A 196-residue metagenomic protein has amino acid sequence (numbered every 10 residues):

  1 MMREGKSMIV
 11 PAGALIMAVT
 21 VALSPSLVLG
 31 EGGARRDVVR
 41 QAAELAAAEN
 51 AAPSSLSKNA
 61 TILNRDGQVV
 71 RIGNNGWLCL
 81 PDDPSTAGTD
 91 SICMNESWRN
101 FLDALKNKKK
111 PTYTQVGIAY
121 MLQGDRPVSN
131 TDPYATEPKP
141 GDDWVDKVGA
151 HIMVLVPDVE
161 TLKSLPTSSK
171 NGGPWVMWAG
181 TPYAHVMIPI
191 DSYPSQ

Functional and structural regions predicted by a protein language model:
M2-L15: Bacterial N-terminal signal peptides that target proteins for export
A12-S24: Bacterial N-terminal signal peptides
S24-G30: Sec/Tat signal peptide C-region and signal peptidase I cleavage site
E31-Q196: Primary mode marks residue(s) on the alpha4-beta5-alpha5 output face of response regulator receiver
